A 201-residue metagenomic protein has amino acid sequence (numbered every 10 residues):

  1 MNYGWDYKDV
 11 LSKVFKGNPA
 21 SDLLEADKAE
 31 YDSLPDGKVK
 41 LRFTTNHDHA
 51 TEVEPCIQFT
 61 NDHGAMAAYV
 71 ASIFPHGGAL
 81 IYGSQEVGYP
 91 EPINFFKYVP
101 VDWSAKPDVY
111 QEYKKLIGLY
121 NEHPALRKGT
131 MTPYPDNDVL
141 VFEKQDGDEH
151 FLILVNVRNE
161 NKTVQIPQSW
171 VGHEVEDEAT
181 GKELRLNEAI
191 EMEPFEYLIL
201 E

Functional and structural regions predicted by a protein language model:
M1-K40, D62, A71, P90-K115 (+4 more regions): Active-site-proximal helices and loops of the catalytic beta/alpha 8
P35-F59: Active-site clefts of carbohydrate-active enzymes
H47, S72, S84, L116 (+2 more regions): Conserved, mostly hydrophobic/aromatic
A50-V53, G88-I93, N161-T163: Short catalytic/ligand-binding loop motif for oxyanion handling, primarily in non-cytosolic enzymes, centered on
L80-V87: Short acidic/histidine-rich active-site segments
Y134-Q168: Carbohydrate-binding surface patches
N161-G181: Beta-strand-rich binding/interaction modules
L186-E201: C-terminal beta-strand-rich structural cap/linker in extracellular carbohydrate-active enzymes
